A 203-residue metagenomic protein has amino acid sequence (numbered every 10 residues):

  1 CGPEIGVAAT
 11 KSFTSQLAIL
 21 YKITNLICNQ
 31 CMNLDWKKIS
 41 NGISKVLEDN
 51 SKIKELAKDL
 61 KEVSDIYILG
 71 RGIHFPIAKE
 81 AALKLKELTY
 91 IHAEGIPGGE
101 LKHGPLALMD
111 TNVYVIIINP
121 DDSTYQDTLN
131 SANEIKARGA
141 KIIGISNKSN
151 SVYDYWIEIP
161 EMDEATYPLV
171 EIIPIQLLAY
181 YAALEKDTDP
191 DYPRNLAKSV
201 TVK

Functional and structural regions predicted by a protein language model:
C1-K203: A SIS-like phosphosugar-recognition module
